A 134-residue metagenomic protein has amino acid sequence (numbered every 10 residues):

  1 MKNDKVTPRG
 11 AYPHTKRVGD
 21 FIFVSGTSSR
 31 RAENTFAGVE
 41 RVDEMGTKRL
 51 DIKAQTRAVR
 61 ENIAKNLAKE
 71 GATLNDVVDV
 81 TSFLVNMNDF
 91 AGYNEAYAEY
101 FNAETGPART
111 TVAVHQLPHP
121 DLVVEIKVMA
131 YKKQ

Functional and structural regions predicted by a protein language model:
M1-E61, K65-V78, L84-Q134: N-terminal presequence-like segments and the immediate start of the first folded domain
